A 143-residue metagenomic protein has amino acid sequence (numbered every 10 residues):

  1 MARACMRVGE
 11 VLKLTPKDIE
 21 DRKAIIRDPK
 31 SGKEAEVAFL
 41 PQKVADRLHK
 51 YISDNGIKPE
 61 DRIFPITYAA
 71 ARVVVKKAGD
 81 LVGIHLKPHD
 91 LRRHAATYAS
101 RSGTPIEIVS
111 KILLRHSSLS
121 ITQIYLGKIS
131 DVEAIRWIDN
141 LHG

Functional and structural regions predicted by a protein language model:
M1, L12, S110: The alpha-helix within a helix-turn-helix
M1-R7, T97-Y98: Short pre-functional
A4-K50: Conserved tyrosine-mediated DNA breakage-rejoining catalytic core shared by Y-recombinases
I19-D21, H85, P105-I124: Short, polar N-cap/turn motifs at the start of nucleic acid-interacting alpha helices
K30-G32, L113-D139: Catalytic-site neighborhood detector that most strongly recognizes the C-terminal catalytic loop/helix of tyrosine
P41-I84: Active-site/catalytic core of tyrosine-dependent DNA strand-transfer enzymes
I84-G103: Short basic/aromatic active-site micro-motif
